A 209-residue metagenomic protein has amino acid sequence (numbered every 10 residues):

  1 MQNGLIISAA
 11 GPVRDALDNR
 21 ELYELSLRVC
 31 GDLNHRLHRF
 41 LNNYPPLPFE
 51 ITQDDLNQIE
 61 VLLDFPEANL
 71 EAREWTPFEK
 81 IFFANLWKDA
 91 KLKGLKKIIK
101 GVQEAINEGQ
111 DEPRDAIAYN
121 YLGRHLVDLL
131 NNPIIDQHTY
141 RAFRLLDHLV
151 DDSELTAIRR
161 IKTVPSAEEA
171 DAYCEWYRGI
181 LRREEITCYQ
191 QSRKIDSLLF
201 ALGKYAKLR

Functional and structural regions predicted by a protein language model:
M1-P46, N132-R209: C-terminal accessory module of base-excision DNA glycosylases/AP lyases that mediates lesion recognition and DNA
G4-E108: Long, highly charged, low-complexity intrinsically disordered interaction regions that mediate electrostatic DNA/RNA
D55, D115, E185-C188: Short, structured coil/loop segments at alpha-helix boundaries
N57-A68, P77-A90, N120-D128, R141-R144 (+1 more regions): Short, hydrophobic/amphipathic alpha-helical patches that form generic packing surfaces within helical domains
Q103-L130: Helix-hairpin-helix
